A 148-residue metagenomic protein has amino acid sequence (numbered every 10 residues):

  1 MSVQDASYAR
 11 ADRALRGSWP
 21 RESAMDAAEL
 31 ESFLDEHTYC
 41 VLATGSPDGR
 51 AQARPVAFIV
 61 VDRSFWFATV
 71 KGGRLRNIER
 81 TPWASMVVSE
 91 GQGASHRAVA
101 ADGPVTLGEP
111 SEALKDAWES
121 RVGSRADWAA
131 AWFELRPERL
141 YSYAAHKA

Functional and structural regions predicted by a protein language model:
M1-M25, Q92-A148: Charged, gly/pro-rich active-site loop segments
D12-D48: Short, conserved active-site entrance elements at the starts or edges of catalytic domains
L30, R74-N77, P110, L114: Amphipathic alpha-helical interface surfaces
E36-H37, V61, R80-T81, E138: Structured helix-beta-strand junction loops
H37-V70, M86-V88, V99: Short beta-strand segments
A57-I59, E79, E134: Well-ordered beta-strand positions
S64-F65, W83, P104, R139: Structural motif
A68-A84: Compact nucleic-acid interaction/catalytic patches
